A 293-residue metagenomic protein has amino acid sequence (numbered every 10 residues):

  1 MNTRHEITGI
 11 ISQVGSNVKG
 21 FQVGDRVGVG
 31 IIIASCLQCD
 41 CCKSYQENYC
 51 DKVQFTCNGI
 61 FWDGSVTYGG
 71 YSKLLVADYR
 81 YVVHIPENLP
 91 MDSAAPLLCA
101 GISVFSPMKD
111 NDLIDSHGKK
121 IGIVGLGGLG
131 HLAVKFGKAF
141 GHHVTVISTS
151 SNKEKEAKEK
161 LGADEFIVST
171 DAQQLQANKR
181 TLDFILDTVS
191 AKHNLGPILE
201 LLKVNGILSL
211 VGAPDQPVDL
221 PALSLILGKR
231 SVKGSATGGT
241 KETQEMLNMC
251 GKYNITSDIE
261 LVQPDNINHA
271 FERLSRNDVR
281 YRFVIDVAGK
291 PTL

Functional and structural regions predicted by a protein language model:
M1-K43, H84-N88, S148: Glycine-rich beta-strand-centered segment in the early N-terminal region that forms part of a ligand/cofactor-binding
G30, L186-T188, V287: Short, well-ordered coil/turn residues at beta-beta hairpins and beta-strand->alpha-helix junctions within
C36-V124: NAD(P)H dinucleotide-binding glycine-rich loop of Rossmann-like/cofactor-binding domains, especially the beta1-alpha1
H117-L126, V134-P197: Adenosine-nucleotide cofactor-binding segment
V146-S151, T240-L293: C-terminal hydrophobic helical "lid"/dimerization subdomain of Rossmann-like NAD(P)H-dependent oxidoreductases
L202-K203: Helix-to-beta-strand junctions that scaffold the AdoMet/dcAdoMet cofactor pocket in Class I SAM-dependent enzymes
G206-I207: Glycine-centered, small-residue-biased loops immediately flanking beta-strands in adenine/cofactor-binding cores
G212-K229, T240-N248: Rossmann-fold NAD(P)-binding glycine/threonine-rich loop
